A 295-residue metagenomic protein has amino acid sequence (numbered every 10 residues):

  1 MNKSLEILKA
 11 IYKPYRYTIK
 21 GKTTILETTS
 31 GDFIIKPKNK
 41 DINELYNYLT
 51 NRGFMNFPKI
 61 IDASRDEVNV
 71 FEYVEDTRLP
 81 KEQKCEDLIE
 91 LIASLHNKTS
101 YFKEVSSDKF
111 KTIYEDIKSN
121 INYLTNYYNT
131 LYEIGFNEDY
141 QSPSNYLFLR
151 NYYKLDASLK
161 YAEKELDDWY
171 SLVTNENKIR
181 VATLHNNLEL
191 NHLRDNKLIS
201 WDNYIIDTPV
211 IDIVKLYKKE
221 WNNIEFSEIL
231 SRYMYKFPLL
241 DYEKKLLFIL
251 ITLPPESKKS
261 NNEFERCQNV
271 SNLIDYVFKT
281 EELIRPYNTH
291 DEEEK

Functional and structural regions predicted by a protein language model:
M1-I11, I42, L149, Y153-K154 (+3 more regions): Regulatory N- and C-terminal appendages and interdomain linkers associated with kinase/kinase-like NTP transferase
N2-S30, K38-N39, Y48-M55: ATP-binding glycine-rich phosphate-binding loop
T23-L26, K164-I213: Active-site acidic catalytic loop and adjacent metal/ATP-binding pocket of ATP-dependent phosphoryl transfer enzymes
T28-K111: ATP-binding pocket architecture of kinase catalytic cores
D66-K81, N97-Y101, N126-N137, L216 (+1 more regions): A glycine-centered beta->alpha junction motif in the catalytic cores of kinase/phosphotransferase enzymes
D108-T183, E282: ATP-dependent phospho-/nucleotidyl transfer catalytic cores
T112, D241-I249: All-alpha amphipathic helical-bundle segments outside canonical DNA-binding/catalytic cores that form hydrophobic
P209-D241, I251-Y276: Active-site activation/catalytic loop segments of kinase-like enzymes and analogous catalytic loops in related
